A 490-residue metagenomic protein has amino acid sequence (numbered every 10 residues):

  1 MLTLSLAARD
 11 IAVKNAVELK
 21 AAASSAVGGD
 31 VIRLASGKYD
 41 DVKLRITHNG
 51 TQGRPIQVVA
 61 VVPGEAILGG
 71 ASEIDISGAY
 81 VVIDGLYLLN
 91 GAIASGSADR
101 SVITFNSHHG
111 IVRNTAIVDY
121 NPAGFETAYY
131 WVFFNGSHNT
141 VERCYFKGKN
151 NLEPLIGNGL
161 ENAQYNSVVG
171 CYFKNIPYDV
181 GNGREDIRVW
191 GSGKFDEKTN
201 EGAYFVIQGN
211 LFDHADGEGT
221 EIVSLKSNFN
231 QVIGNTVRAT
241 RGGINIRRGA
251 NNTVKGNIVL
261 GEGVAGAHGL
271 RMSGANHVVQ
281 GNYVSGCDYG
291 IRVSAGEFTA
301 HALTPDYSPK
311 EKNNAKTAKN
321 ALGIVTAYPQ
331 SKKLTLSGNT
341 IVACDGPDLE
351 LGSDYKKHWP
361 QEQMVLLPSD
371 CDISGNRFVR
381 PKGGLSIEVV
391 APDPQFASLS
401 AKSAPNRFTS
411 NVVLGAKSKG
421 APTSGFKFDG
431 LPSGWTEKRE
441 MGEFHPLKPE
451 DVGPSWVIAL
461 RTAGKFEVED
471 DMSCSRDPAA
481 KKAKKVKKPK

Functional and structural regions predicted by a protein language model:
M1-A8: Hydrophobic h-region of N-terminal signal peptides that target proteins for export in Gram-negative bacteria
D10-K14, R33-V42, H48-S101, D119-N121: Right-handed parallel beta-helix/beta-spiral solenoid domain characteristic of secreted/periplasmic
V13-A16, Q330: Conserved phosphate-coordination/catalytic loops
N15-L19, N162: Alpha-helix N-cap recognition
A26, N49-Q52, A60, F134 (+1 more regions): Extracellular/periplasmic catalytic domains that process cell-envelope and extracellular macromolecules
K43, G70-D75, L89-G110, I117-T423: Glycine- and acidic/polar-rich repeat regions and solenoidal domains
K417-K490: Surface beta-loop-beta hairpin patches that serve as ligand-binding interfaces in beta-rich domains
